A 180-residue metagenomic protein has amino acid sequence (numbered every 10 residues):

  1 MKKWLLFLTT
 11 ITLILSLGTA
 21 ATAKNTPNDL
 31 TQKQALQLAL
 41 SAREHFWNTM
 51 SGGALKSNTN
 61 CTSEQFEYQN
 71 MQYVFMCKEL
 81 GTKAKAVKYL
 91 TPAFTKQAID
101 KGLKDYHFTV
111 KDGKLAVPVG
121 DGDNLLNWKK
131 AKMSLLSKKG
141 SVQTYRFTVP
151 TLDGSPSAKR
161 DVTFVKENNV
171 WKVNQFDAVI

Functional and structural regions predicted by a protein language model:
M1-K24: Sec-dependent N-terminal signal peptides of Gram-positive bacterial secreted proteins and lipoproteins
N28-V110: Core segments of small alpha/beta cavity-forming domains
H107-D153: Surface-exposed, charged secondary-structure patches
S157-I180: Short beta-strand edge/turn micro-motifs at domain boundaries
